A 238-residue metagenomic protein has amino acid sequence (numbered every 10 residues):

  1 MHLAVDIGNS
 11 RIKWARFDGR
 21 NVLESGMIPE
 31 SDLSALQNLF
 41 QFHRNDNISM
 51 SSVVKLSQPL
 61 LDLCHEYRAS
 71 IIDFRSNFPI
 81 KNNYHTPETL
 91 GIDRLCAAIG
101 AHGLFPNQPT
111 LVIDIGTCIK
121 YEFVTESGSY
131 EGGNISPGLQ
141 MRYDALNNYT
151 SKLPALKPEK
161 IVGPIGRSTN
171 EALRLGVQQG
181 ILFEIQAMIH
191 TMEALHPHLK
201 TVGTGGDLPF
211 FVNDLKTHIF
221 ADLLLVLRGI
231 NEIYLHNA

Functional and structural regions predicted by a protein language model:
M1-F78: N-terminal glycine/serine-rich phosphate-binding loop of ATP-dependent small-molecule kinases, especially carbohydrate
M1-L23, A101, N107-Y130, L146 (+1 more regions): Gly/Thr-rich phosphate-binding beta-strand-loop-beta motif of the actin/hexokinase/Hsp70
R11, M50-P59, H198-D214: Glycine-rich phosphate-binding loops at beta-strand->alpha-helix junctions
G26, V162-P197, D207-F210, H218-I219: Adenine-nucleotide phosphate-binding core of ATP-dependent small-molecule kinases
L60-E66, F78-N82, F210-H218: Short loop/helix-cap segments at secondary-structure boundaries that form the rim of catalytic
C64-H102: Glycine/small-residue-rich loop that forms an oxyanion/phosphate-binding "nest" at active or ligand-binding sites
A97, H102, P106, G132-L173 (+1 more regions): Glycine-rich phosphate-binding loop plus the immediately following alpha-helix
S151, I219-A238: Glycine-rich phosphate-binding/hydrolytic loop that grips phosphoryl groups
